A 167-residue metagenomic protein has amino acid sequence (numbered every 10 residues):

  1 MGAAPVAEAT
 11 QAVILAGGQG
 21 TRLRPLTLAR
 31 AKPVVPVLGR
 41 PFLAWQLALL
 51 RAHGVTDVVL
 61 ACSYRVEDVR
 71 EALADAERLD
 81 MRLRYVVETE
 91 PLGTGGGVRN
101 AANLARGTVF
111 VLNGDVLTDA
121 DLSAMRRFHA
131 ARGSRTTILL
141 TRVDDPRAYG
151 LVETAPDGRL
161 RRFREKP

Functional and structural regions predicted by a protein language model:
G2-I14, R22, P36-A124, R142 (+1 more regions): Conserved N-terminal catalytic core of the sugar/cofactor nucleotidyltransferase
T27, G54, L73, R164-P167: Short, flexible helix/strand-to-coil boundary loops that buttress conserved ligand/catalytic motifs in alpha/beta
L28-P33: Short alpha-helical oligomerization interface
E71, D119-P167: Conserved core of the sugar-phosphate nucleotidyltransferase
